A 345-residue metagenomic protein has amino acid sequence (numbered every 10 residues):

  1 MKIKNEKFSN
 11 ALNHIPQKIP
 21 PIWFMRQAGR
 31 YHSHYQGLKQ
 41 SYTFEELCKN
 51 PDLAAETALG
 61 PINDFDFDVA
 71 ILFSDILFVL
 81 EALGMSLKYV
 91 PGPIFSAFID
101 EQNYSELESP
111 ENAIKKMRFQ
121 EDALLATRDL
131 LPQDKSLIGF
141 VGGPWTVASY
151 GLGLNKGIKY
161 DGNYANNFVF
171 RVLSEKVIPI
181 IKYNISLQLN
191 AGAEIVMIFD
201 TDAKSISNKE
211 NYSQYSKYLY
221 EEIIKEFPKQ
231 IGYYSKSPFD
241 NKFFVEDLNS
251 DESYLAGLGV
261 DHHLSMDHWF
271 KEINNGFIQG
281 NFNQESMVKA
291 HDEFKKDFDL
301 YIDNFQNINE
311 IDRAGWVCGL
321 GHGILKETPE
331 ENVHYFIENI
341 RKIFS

Functional and structural regions predicted by a protein language model:
M1-Y89, L130, E221-E222, Q306-E310 (+1 more regions): N-terminal basic, low-complexity leaders that serve as flexible interaction/assembly modules and, when applicable, as
P21, I62, T127, I181 (+3 more regions): Conserved, mostly hydrophobic/aromatic
Q40-A54, I158-Y183, Q284-E293: Active-site mouth loops of central-metabolism enzymes
L77-L87, F140-G162, A191-Y215: Active-site-proximal loop/short-helix segments that contain or immediately flank catalytic acid/base residue(s)
K88-L187: Active-site-proximal, glycine-rich beta->alpha crossover segments in alpha/beta enzymes that shape flexible
K116-K135, K209-I231, I273, I337-F344: Alpha-helix-loop-beta-strand connector modules within alpha/beta enzyme cores
N155-V196, S213-K229, V245-Y254, Q306-I311: Alpha/beta enzyme core
I224-S345: Catalytic-face loop-and-helix region of soluble metabolic enzyme cores
